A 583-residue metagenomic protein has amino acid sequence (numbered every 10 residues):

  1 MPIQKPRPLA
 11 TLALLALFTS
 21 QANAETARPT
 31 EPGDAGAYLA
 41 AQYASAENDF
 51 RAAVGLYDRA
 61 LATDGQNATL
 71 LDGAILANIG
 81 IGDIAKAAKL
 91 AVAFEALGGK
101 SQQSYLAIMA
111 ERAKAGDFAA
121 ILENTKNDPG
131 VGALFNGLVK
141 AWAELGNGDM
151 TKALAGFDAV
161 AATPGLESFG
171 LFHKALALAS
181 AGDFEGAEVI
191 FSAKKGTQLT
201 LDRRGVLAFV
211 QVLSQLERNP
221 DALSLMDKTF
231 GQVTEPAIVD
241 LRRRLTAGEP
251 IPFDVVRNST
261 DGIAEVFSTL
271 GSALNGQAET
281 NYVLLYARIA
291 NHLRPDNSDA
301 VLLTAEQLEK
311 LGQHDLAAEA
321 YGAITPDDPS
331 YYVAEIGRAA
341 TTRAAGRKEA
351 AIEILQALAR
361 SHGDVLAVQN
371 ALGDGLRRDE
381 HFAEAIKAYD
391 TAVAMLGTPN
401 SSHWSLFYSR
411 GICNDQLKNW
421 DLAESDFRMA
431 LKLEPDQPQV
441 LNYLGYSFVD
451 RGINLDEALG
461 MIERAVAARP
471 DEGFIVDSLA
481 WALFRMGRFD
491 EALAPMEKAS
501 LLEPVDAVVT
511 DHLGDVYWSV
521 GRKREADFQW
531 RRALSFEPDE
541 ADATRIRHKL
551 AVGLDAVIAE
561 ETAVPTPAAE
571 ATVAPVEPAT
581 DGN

Functional and structural regions predicted by a protein language model:
A22-V92, G99-Q103, K114, E123 (+3 more regions): N-terminal leader/linker segments that initiate helical-solenoid repeat arrays
P29-A37, D64-L71, L97-L106, D128-V139 (+13 more regions): Generic helix N-cap/helix-start motif at coil->alpha-helix transitions
Q42, L76, A110, W142 (+10 more regions): Residue-level recognition of tetratricopeptide repeat
S45, I79, A113, L145 (+10 more regions): Position-specific recognition of the canonical hydrophobic site in helix A of tetratricopeptide repeat
N48, G82, G116, G148 (+10 more regions): Residue-level detector of the short coil/turn that links helix A to helix B within each tetratricopeptide repeat
R59-A62, A93-A96, G130, A161-A162 (+11 more regions): Conserved structural position within tetratricopeptide repeats
